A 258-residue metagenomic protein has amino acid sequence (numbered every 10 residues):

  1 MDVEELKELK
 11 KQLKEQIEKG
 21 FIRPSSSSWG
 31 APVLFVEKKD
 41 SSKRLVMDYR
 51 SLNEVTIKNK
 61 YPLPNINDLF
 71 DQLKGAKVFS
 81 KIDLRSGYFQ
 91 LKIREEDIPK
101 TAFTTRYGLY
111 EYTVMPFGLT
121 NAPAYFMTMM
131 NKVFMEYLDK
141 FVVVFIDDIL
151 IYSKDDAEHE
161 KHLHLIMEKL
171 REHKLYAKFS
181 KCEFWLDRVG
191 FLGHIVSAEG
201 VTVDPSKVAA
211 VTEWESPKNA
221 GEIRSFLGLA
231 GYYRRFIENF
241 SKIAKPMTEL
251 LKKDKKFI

Functional and structural regions predicted by a protein language model:
M1-I258: Retroelement reverse transcriptase polymerase core
